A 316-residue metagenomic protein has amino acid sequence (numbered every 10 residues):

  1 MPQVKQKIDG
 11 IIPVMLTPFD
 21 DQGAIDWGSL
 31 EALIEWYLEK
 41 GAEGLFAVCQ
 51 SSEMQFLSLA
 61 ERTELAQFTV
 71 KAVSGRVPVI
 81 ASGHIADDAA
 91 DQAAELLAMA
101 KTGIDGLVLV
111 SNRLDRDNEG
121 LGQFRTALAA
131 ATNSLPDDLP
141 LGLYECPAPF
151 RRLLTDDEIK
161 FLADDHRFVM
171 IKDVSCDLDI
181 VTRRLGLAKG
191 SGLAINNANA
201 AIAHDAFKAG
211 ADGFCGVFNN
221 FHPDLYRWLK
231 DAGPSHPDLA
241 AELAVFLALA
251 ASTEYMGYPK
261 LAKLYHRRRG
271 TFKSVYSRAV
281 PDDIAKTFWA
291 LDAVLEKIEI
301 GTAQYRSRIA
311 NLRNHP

Functional and structural regions predicted by a protein language model:
P2-L153, Y305-I309, R313: Active-site beta->alpha loop and helix N-cap motifs at the rims of alpha/beta catalytic domains
S29, E61, Q123, C176 (+3 more regions): Soluble or luminal CAZymes and related metallo-dependent hydrolases
L30, A66, Q92, L128 (+3 more regions): A general structural signal for well-ordered alpha-helical segments in protein cores
L38, H204-P316: Structured C-terminal cap/extension of enzyme domains
E53-M54, D115-R116, D179, H204 (+2 more regions): Short secondary-structure capping/turn micro-motifs that flank functional sites
L57-L59, A93, E119-G122, R183-R184 (+3 more regions): Short secondary-structure transition/capping segments
A130-L139, C146-M256: Catalytic alpha/beta core domains of metabolic enzymes, predominantly
